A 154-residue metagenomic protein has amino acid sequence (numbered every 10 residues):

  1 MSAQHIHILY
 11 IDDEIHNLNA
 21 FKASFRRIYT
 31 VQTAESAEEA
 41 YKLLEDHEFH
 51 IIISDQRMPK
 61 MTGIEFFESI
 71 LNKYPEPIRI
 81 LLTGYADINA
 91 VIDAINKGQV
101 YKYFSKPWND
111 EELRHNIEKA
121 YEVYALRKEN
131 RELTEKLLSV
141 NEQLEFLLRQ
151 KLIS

Functional and structural regions predicted by a protein language model:
Q4-H16, A20-F25, I52-I53: Conserved acidic segment of CheY-like receiver
T33-K42, G63: Helix N-cap/capping motif at the beta->alpha junctions
E45-H47, I70-E76, K97-G98: Conserved phosphotransfer cores of two-component systems
M58: Receiver (REC) domain active-site loop signature in two-component systems and cognate sites in sensor histidine kinases
E65, A86-Y103: Alpha4 helix (beta4-alpha4-beta5 surface) of REC/receiver domains from two-component response regulators
L82-T83: Hydrophobic/aromatic residues positioned on beta-strands within the core alpha/beta folds
N89, W108-I117, Y121: C-terminal output helix
Y124, K128-S154: C-terminal output/effector regions of signal-responsive regulators
